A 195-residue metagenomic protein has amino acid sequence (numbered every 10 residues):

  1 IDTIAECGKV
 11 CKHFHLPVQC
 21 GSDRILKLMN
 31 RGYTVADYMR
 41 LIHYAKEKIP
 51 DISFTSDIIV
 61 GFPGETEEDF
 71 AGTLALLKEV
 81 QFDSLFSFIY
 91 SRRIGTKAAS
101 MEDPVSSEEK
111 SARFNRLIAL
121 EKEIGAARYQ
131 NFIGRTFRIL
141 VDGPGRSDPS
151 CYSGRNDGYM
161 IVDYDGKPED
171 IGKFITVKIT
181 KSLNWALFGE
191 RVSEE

Functional and structural regions predicted by a protein language model:
I1-S84, G95-E109: Conserved non-cysteine loop/helix-boundary elements of the Radical SAM core domain that shape
P17-Q19, T55-D57, F88-Y90, D142 (+1 more regions): Generic beta-strand/beta-sheet core signal
S91-I94, Q130: AMP-binding (ANL) adenylation modules
S100-E195: Terminal RNA-binding accessory module
